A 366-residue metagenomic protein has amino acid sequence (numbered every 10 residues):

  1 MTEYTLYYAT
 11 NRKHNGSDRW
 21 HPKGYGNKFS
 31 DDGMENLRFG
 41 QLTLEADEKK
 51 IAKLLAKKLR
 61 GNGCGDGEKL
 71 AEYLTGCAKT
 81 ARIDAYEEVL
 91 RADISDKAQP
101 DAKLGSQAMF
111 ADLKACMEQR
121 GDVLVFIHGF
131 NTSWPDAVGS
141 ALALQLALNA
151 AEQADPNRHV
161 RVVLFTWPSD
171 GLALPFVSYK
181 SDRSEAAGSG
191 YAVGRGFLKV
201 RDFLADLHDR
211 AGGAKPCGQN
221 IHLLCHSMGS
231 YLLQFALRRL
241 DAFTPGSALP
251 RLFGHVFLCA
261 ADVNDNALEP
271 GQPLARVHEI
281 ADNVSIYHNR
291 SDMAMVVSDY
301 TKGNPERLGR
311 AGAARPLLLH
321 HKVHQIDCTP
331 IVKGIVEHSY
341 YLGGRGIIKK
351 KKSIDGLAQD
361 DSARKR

Functional and structural regions predicted by a protein language model:
M1-I94, V138, D155-Q219, L237-R366: Lipolytic serine-hydrolase domain surface
A9, F126-I127, L224, Y287: Short hydrophobic segments within beta-strands
E87-R120: Acidic, polar low-complexity linker/tail segments
K114-P168: Short, surface-exposed "cap/lid" segments of acyl-processing enzymes
I127-P135, Y179, R183, L223: Short, charged/polar micro-motifs that form catalytic or ligand-binding hotspots
H128-G129, S227, F235, A260: Short catalytic micro-motifs in class I SAM-dependent methyltransferases
V193, C225, G229, L233: Gly/Ala-rich beta-loop-alpha elbow adjacent to hydrolase catalytic centers
H222, H226-S227, F257: Residue in the alpha/beta-hydrolase core beta-strand immediately N-terminal to the catalytic nucleophile
